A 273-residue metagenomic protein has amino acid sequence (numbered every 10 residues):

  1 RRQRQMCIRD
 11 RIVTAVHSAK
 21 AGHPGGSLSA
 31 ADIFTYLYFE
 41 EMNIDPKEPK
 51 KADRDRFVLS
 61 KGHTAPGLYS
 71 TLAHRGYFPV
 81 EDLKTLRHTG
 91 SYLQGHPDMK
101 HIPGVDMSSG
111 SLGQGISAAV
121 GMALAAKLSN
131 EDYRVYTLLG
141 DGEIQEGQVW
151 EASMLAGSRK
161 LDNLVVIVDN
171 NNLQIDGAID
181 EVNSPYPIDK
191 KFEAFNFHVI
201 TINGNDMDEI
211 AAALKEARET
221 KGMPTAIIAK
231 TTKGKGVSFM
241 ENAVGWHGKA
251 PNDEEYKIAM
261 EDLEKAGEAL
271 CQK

Functional and structural regions predicted by a protein language model:
R1-R2, A30: Flexible, compositionally biased loop and terminal segments
Q3-I8: Short, small-residue-biased leader/transition segments that mark boundaries at the very start of proteins
R9-A21, D169-N171: N-terminal capping segment at the start of a domain
I12-A15, S27-S158: Cofactor-binding active-site loop characterized by glycine-rich and histidine/acidic residues
H63-T64, L68, N171-N172, D206 (+1 more regions): Glycine-rich beta-alpha junction loops
R75, V182, E241-G245: Short secondary-structure boundary/capping segments
G104, S108-S111, I116-T220: Thiamine diphosphate
F197, M207-K273: Glycine/aspartate-rich loop-and-adjacent alpha/beta segment that forms the canonical ThDP
